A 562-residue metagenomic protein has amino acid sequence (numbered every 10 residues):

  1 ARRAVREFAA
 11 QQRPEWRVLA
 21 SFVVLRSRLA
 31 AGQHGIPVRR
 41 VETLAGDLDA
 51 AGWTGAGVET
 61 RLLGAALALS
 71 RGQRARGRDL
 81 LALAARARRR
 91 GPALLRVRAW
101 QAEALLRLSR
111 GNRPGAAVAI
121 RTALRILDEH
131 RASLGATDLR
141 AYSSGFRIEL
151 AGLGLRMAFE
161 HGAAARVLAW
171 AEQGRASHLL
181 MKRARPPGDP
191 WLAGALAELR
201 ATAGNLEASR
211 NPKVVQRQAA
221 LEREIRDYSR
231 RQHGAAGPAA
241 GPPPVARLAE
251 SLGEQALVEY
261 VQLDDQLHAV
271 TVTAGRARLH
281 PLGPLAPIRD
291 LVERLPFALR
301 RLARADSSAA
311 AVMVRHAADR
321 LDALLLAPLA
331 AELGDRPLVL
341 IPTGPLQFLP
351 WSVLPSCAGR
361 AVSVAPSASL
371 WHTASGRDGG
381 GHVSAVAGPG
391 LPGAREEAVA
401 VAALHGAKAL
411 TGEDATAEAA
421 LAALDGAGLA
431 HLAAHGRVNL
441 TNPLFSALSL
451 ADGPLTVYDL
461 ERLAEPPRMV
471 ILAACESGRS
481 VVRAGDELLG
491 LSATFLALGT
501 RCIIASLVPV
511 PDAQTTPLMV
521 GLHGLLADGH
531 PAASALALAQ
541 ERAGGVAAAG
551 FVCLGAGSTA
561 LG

Functional and structural regions predicted by a protein language model:
A1-V5, A20, P37-L44, G77-A84 (+5 more regions): Tetratricopeptide repeat
R2-R13, E42-W53, A82-R89, R121-A132 (+1 more regions): Amphipathic alpha-helical segments of tetratricopeptide repeats
A9-R26, L48-G64, A87-A102, Y142 (+1 more regions): Alpha-solenoid helical repeat architecture
A82, L94-R98, R113-C357, G376-S384 (+1 more regions): Amphipathic alpha-helical protein-protein interaction segments
P243-R304, S308-G562: Catalytic cores of enzymes
